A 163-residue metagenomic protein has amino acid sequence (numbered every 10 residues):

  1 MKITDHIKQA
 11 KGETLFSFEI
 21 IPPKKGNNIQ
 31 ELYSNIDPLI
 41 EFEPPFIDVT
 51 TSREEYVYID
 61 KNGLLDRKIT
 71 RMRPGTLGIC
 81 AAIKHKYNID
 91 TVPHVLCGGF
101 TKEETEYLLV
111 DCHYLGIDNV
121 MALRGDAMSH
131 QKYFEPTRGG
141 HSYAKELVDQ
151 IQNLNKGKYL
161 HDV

Functional and structural regions predicted by a protein language model:
M1-F18, K84, H161: N-terminal amphipathic alpha-helix/helix-capping segment at the start of soluble metabolic enzymes
T14-P22, P45-V49, T91-V95, V120-A122 (+1 more regions): Hydrophobic faces of well-ordered beta-strands that scaffold small-molecule active sites in alpha/beta enzyme cores
I20-K24, T51-E55, C97-F100, R124-M128: Active-site-proximal loop/turn and secondary-structure-junction residues that shape catalytic pockets, frequently
F42-T76, M128-G139: Glycine-rich, proline-tolerant flexible connector loops at the mouths of alpha/beta enzymes
K61-P93, G139-V163: Alpha-helix-loop-beta-strand connector modules within alpha/beta enzyme cores
T101-H113: Catalytic cores of alpha/beta
V110-A122: Hydrophobic or amphipathic alpha-helical targeting/insertion segments
